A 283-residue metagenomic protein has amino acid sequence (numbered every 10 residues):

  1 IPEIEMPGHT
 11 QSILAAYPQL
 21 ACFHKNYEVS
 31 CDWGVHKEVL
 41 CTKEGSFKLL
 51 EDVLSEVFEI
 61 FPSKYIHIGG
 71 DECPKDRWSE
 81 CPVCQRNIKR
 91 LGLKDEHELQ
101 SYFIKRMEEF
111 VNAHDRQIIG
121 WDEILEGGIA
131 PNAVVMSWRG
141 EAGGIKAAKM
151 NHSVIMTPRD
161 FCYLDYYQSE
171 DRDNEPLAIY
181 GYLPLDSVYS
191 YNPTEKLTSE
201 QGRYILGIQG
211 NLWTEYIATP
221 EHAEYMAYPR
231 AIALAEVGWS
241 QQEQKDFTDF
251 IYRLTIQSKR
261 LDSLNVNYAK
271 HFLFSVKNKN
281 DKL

Functional and structural regions predicted by a protein language model:
I1-R116: Substrate-binding cleft of carbohydrate-active enzyme catalytic domains
Q117-E123, G128-A133, W138-L283: Flexible, acidic glycine-rich loops studded with aromatic residues
